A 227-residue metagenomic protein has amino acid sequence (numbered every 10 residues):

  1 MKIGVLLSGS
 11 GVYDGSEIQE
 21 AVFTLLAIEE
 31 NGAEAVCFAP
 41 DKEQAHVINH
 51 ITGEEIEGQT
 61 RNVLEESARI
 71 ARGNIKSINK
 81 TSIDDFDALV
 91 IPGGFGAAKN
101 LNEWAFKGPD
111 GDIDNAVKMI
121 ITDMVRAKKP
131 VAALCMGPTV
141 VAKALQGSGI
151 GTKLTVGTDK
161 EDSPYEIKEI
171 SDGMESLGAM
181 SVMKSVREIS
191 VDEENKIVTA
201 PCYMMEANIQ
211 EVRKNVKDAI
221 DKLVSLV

Functional and structural regions predicted by a protein language model:
G4-V36, G58, N74-V227: Active-site-adjacent pocket-lining segments in enzyme domains
F38-L64: N-terminal beta-loop-helix "entrance" segment that forms/cooperates in small-molecule cofactor or anionic ligand
V63-I75: Functional beta-strand-loop-alpha-helix junction segments that form "active/interaction loops" within catalytic
